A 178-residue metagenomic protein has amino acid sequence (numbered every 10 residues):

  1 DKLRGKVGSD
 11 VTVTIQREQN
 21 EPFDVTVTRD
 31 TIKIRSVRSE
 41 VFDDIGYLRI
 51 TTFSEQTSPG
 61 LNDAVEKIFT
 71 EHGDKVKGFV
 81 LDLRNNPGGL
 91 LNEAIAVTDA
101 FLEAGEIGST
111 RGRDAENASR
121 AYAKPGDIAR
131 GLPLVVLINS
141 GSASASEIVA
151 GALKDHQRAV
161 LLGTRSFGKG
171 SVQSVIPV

Functional and structural regions predicted by a protein language model:
D1-V178: Cleft-lining beta-strand/loop regions that shape enzyme active-site pockets
